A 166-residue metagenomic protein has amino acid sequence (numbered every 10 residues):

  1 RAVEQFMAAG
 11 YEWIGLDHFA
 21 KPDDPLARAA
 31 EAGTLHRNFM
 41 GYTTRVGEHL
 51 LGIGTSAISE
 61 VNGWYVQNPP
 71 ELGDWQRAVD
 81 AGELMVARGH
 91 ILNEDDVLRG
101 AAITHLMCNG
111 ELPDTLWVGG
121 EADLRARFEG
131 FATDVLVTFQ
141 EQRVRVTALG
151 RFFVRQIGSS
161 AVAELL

Functional and structural regions predicted by a protein language model:
R1-T115: C-terminal scaffold of the Radical SAM
V118-T133: Short amphipathic alpha-helical interaction segments
A122-A126, T138, F153: Terminal or standalone catalytic/regulatory effector modules within metabolic enzymes and repeat proteins
A132-Q142: A short, conserved structural fragment
R143-T147: Minor-groove-contacting beta-hairpin "wing" of winged helix-turn-helix DNA-binding domains
L149-L166: Short, amphipathic alpha-helical interaction segments positioned at domain boundaries
